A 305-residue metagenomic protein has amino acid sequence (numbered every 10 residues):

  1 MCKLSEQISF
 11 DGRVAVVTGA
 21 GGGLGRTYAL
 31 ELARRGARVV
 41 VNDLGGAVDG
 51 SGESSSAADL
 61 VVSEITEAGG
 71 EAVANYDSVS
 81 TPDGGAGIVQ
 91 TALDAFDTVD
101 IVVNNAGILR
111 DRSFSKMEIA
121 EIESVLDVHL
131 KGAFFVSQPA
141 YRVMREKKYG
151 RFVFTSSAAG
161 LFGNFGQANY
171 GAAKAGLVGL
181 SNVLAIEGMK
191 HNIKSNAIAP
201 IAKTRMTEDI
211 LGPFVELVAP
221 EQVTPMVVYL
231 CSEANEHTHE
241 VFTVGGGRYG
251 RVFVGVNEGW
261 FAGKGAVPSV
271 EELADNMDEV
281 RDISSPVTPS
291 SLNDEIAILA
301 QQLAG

Functional and structural regions predicted by a protein language model:
Q7-V41: Canonical Rossmann dinucleotide-binding motif of NAD(H)/NADP(H)-dependent dehydrogenases/reductases, specifically
F10, A68-E71, T91-N104, R110 (+2 more regions): A glycine-rich helix->loop->beta "capping" turn within Rossmann-like NAD(P)(H)-dependent oxidoreductase domains
D59, Y76-G87, I119: The beta1-alpha1 cofactor-binding region of Rossmann-like NAD(H)/NADP(H)-dependent oxidoreductases
I65, S113-F114, E121-E123: Substrate-binding pocket helix/loop in short-chain dehydrogenase/reductase
S137, A173: Active-site helix of classical SDR
S157: Residue(s) in the substrate-gating loop at a strand-loop-helix junction that position the organic substrate next
A197, V215-A304: C-terminal helical subdomain
